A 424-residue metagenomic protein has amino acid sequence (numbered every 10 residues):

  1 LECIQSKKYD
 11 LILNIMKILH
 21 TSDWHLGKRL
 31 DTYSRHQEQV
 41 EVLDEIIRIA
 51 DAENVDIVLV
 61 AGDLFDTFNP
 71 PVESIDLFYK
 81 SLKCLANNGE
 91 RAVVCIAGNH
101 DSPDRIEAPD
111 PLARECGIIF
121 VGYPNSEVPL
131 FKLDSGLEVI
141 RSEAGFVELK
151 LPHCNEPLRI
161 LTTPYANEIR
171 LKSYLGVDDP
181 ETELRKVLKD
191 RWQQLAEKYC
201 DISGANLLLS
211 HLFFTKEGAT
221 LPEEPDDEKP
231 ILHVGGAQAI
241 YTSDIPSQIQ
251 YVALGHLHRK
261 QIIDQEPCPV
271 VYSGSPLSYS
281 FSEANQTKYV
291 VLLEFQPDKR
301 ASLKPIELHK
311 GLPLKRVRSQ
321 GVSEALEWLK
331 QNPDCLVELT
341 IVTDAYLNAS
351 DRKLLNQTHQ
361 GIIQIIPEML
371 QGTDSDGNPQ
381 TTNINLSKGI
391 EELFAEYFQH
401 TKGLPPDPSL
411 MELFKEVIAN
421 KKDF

Functional and structural regions predicted by a protein language model:
C3, Y9-E90, D104, S409-F424: N-terminal active-site segment of His-dependent metallophosphoesterases
D23, L43, D63, F78 (+7 more regions): Divalent metal-coordination and catalytic microenvironments
D56-G62, V93-A97, A205-L209: Short beta-strand segments at enzyme active-site cores
I57, E294-F424: Accessory, non-catalytic peripheral segments of nucleic-acid enzymes
P70, D101-P267: His/Asp/Glu-rich metal-coordinating catalytic cores of metallo-dependent phosphodiesterases/hydrolases acting on
N87-V93, I249, C268: A short helix->loop->beta-strand "cap" motif at the edges of active sites that frequently abuts
K132-E138, S142-E156, T163, C268-N332: Binuclear metal-dependent phosphoesterase catalytic core
